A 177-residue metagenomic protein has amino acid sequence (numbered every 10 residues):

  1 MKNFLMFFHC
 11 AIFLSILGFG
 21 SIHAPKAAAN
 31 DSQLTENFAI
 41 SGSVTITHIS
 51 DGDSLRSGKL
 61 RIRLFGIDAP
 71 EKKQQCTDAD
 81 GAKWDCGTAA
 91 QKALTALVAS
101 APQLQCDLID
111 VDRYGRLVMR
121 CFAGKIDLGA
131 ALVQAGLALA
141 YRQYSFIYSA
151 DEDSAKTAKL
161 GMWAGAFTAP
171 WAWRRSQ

Functional and structural regions predicted by a protein language model:
K2-Q177: Small beta-barrel nucleic-acid-binding modules, primarily SNase/OB-fold domains and secondarily Tudor-like barrels
